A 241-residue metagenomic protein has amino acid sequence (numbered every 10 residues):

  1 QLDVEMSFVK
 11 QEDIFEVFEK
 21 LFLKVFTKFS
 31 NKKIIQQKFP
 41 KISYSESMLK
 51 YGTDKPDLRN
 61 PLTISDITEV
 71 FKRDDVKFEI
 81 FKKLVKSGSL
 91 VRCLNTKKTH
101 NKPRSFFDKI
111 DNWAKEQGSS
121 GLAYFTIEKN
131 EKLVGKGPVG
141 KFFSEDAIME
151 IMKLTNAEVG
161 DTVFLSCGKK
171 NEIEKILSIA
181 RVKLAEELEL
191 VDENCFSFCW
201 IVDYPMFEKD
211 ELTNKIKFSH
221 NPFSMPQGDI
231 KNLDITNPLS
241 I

Functional and structural regions predicted by a protein language model:
Q1-D13, F18, F22, F26-F29: Feature marking long nucleic-acid-engaging regions of large polymerase/nuclease enzymes
Q1-K10, K41-S45, L49-I241: A translation/RNA-centric and nucleic-acid-associated enzymatic feature enriched in Class II aminoacyl-tRNA synthetases
F15, Q36, I173-E174: Internal amphipathic alpha-helical segments of the cytochrome P450 catalytic fold
F22-F29, F39, L49-G52: Terminal domain-start leader segments
V25-K33, Q117, E187: Solvent-exposed amphipathic alpha-helical surface segments
S30-Y44: Short, glycine/acidic-rich hinge or "gate" loops at secondary-structure transitions that mediate conformational
